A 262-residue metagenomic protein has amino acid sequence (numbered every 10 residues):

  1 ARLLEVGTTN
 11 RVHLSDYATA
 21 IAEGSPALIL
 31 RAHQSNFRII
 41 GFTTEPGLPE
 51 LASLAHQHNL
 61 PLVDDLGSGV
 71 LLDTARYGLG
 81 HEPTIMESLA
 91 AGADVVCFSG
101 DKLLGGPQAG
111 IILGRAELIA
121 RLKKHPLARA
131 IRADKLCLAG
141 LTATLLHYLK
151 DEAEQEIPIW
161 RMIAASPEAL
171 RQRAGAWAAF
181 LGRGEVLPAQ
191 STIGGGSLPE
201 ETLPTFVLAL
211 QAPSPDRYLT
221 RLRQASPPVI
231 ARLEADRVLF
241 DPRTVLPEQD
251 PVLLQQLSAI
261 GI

Functional and structural regions predicted by a protein language model:
A1-H147, L181, Q256: Conserved PLP-enzyme active-site core in the AAT-like
I39, D151, D250: Short acidic, gly/pro-rich beta-turn/loop elements at beta-sheet edges and active-site/ligand-binding grooves
H56-N59, R76, E154, R183 (+2 more regions): Short, glycine- and charge-enriched coil/turn segments that flank and shape catalytic ligand pockets
V95, R129, Y148-E152, G184 (+2 more regions): Short secondary-structure junctions and interdomain/linker hinges
G100-D101, I119, A128-A130, K135 (+5 more regions): Generic secondary-structure boundary/loop-capping signal
E117, H125-P126, A133-L181, P188-A189 (+1 more regions): Structural motif of enzymes handling amino- and sulfur-group chemistry
P167, R171-Q249, L253: Conserved C-terminal alpha-helix-loop-beta "cap" of PLP-dependent enzymes that closes/shapes the active-site mouth
P251-I262: Short secondary-structure subsegments characteristic of cysteine-rich extracellular domains
